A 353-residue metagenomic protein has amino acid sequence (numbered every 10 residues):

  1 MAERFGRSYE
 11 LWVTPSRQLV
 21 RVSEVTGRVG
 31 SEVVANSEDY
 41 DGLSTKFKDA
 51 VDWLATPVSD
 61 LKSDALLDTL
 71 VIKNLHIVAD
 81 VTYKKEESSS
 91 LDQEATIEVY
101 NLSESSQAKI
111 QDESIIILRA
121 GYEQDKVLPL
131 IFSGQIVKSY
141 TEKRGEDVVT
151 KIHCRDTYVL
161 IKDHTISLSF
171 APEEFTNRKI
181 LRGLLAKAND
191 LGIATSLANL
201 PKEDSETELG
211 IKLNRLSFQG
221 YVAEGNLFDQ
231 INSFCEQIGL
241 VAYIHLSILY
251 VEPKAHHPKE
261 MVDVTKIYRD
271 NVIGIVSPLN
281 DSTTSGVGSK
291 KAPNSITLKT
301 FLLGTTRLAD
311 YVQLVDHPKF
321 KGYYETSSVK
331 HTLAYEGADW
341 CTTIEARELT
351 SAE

Functional and structural regions predicted by a protein language model:
M1-A108, R155-V159, D263-E353: Juxtamembrane "anchor/assembly" segments of surface/extracellular structural proteins
Y83-K85, E104-S106, G121-Q124, K138-E142: Catalytic micro-motifs at enzyme active sites that drive phosphoryl/nucleotidyl and oxygen chemistry
T96-E98, I117-R119, I131: Short, conserved beta-strand segments within well-ordered enzyme catalytic domains that often line or immediately flank
A108-S114: Short nucleic-acid-contacting surface segments enriched for D/E, G, S/T with interspersed K/R
S114-Q124, D310-H317: Short conserved beta-strand and strand-loop elements enriched in small hydrophobics with frequent Asp/Gly
R119-Y122, E174-A186, G274-N280: Short, cationic low-complexity segments
E123-I152, K319-L333: Short beta-strand and beta-hairpin "edge-sheet" elements
R144-D263: Charged- and aromatic-enriched interaction segments used to assemble and dock large macromolecular complexes
